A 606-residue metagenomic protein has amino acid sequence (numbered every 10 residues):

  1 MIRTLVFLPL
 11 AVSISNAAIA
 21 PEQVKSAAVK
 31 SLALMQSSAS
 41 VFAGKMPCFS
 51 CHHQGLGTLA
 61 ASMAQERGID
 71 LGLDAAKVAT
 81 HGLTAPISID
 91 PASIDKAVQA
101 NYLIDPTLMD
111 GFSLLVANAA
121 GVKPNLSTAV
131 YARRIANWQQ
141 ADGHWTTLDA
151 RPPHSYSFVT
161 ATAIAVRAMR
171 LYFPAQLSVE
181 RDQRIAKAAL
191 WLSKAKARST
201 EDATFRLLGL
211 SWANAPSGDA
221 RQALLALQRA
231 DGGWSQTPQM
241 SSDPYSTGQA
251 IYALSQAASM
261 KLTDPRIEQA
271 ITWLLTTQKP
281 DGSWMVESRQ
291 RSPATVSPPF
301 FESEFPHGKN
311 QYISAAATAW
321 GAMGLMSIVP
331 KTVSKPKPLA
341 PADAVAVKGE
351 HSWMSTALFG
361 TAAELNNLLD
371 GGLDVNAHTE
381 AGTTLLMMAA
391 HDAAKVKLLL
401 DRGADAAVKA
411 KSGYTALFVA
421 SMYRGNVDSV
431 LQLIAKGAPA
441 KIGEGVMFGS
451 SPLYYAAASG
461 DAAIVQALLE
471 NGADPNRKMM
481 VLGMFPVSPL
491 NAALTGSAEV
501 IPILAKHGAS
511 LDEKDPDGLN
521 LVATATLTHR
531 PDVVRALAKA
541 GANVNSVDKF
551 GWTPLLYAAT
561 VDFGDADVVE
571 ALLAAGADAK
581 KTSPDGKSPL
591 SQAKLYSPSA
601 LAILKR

Functional and structural regions predicted by a protein language model:
T4-S13: Bacterial N-terminal signal peptides
N16-E350, M354-S355, F359-H378, D405-S412 (+3 more regions): Preference for long, amphipathic alpha-helical scaffolds in soluble/luminal domains and all-alpha bundles
R170, S211, S255, A357 (+15 more regions): Ankyrin-repeat helical core positions
K337-G371, E380-T383, A390, K397 (+7 more regions): Intrinsically disordered, low-complexity regulatory segments in ankyrin-centric signaling systems
V345-S355, H378-M387, K409-A416, G443-P452 (+4 more regions): Ankyrin-repeat boundary/"N-cap" motif
S355-T361, M388-A393, V419-N426, Y455-D461 (+5 more regions): Ankyrin repeat A-helix N-terminal signature
N366-D374, K397-D405, L431-P439, Q466-D474 (+4 more regions): Ankyrin repeat domain, specifically the short helix-to-loop turn at the C-terminus of the second helix of each repeat
L573, D578-R606: Leucine-rich solenoid repeat scaffolds
